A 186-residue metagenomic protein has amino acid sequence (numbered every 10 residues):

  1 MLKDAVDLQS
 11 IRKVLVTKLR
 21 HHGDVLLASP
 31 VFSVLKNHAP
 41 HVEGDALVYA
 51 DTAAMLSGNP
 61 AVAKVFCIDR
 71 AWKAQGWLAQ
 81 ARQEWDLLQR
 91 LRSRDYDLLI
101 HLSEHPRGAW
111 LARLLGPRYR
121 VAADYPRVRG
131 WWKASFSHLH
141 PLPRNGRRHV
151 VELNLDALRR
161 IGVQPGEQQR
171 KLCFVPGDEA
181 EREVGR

Functional and structural regions predicted by a protein language model:
M1-R186: Catalytic machinery of carbohydrate-active enzymes, primarily nucleotide-sugar-dependent glycosyltransferases
